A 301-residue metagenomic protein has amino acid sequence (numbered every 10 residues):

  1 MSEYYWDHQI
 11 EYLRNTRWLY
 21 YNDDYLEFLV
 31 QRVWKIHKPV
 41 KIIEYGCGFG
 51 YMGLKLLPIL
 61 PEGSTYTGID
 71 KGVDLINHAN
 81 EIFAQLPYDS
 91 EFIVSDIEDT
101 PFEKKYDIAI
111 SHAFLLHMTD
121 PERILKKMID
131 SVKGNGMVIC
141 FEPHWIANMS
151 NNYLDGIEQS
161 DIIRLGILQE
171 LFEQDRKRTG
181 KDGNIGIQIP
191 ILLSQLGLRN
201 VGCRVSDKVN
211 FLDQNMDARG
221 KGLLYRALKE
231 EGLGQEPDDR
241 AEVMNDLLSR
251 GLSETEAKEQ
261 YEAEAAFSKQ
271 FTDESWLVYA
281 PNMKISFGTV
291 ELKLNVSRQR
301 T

Functional and structural regions predicted by a protein language model:
M1-D24: Class I SAM-dependent methyltransferase Rossmann-like catalytic core, especially the SAM/SAH-binding loop
S2-Y5, G202-S275: C-terminal helical/coil "lid" or tail adjacent to the Rossmann-like core of SAM-dependent
Y20-V40, K55: Conserved alpha-helix/loop element of class I SAM-dependent methyltransferases that forms part of the SAM/SAH-binding
I43-Y45, F49-D99: Class I SAM-dependent methyltransferase SAM/SAH-binding core
D107-E122: A short SAM/SAH-binding and catalytic strip from SAM-dependent methyltransferases
R123-M137: A short glycine-rich, Lys/Arg-flanked "PGG" loop and its adjoining helix->strand segment in the class I
C140-E142: Acidic carboxylate diad motif detector
H144-E230: Conserved catalytic/acceptor-binding region of the Class I
